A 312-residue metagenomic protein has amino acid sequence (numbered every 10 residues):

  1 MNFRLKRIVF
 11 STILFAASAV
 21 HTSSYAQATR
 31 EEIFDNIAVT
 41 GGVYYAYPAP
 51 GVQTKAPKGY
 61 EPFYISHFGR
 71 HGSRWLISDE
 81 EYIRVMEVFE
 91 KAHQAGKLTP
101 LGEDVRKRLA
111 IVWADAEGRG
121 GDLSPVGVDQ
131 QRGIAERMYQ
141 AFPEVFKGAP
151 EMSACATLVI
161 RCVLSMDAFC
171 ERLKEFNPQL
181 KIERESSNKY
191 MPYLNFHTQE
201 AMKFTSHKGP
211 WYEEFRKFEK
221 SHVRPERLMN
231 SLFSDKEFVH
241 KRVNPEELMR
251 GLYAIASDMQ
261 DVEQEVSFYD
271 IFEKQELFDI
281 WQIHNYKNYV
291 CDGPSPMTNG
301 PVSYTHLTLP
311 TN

Functional and structural regions predicted by a protein language model:
M1-A28: Bacterial Sec-dependent N-terminal signal peptides
Q27-D122, G133-R137: N-terminal regions that are enriched for targeting/export leaders and immediately downstream pro/stem segments
Q27-V52, S187-H240, T305: N-terminal start-of-domain structural block
H71, F169, L307: A residue-level signal for conserved active-site and pocket-lining positions in enzyme catalytic cores
R74-L76, E81, A110-F215, F238-D258 (+1 more regions): Phosphate-coordination/substrate-recognition cap region in phosphate-metabolizing enzymes
A201-T298: Extended, H/D-rich, highly charged conserved domains that either
N299, S303: Acidic/histidine-rich catalytic cores and adjacent linkers of DNA breakage/strand-transfer/modification proteins
T305-T311: Conserved small/polar residues in nucleotide/adenosyl-binding loops
